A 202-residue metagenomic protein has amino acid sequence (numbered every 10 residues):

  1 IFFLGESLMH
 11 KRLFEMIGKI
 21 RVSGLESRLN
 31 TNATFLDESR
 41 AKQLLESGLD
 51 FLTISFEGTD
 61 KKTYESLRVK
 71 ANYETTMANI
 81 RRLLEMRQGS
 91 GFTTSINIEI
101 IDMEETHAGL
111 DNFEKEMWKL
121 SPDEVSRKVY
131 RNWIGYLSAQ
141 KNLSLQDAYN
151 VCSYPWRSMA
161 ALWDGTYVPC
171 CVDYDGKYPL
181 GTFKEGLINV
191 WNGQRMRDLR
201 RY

Functional and structural regions predicted by a protein language model:
I1-M117, D123: Radical SAM/AdoMet-radical enzyme domain recognition
E85-S95, M117-N150, T166-Y167, C171-Y202: C-terminal accessory region of radical SAM enzymes
S153-P155: Short, small/polar residue-rich loop motifs at catalytic or cofactor-binding pockets
L162-D164: Short, acidic, Ser/Thr-enriched surface-loop or helix-capping motifs
